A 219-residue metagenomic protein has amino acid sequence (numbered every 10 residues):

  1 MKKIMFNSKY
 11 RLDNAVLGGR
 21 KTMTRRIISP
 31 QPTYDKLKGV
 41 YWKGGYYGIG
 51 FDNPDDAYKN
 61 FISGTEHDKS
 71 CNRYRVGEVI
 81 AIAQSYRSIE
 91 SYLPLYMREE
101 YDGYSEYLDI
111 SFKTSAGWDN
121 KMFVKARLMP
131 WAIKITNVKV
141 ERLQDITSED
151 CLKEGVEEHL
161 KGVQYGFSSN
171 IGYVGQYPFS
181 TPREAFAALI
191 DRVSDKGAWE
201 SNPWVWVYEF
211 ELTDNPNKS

Functional and structural regions predicted by a protein language model:
M1-S219: Secondary-structure transition motif
